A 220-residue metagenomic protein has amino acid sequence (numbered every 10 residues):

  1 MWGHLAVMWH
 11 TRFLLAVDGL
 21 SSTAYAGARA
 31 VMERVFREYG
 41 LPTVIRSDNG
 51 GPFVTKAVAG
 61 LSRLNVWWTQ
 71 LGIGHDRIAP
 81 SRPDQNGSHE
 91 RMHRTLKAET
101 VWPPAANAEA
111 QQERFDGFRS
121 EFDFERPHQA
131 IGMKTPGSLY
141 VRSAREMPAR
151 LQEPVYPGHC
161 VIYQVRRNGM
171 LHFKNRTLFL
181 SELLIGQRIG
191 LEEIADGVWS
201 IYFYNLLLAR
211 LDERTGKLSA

Functional and structural regions predicted by a protein language model:
M1-G3, W9-E121, R210-L211, T215: RNase H-like DDE/DDD metal-dependent nuclease/strand-transfer catalytic core used by mobile genetic elements
V7-M8, E193: Hydrophobic alpha-helical segments, especially N-terminal targeting/anchoring helices
D123-A220: C-terminal, beta-rich DNA-binding module of retroviral/retroelements integrases
